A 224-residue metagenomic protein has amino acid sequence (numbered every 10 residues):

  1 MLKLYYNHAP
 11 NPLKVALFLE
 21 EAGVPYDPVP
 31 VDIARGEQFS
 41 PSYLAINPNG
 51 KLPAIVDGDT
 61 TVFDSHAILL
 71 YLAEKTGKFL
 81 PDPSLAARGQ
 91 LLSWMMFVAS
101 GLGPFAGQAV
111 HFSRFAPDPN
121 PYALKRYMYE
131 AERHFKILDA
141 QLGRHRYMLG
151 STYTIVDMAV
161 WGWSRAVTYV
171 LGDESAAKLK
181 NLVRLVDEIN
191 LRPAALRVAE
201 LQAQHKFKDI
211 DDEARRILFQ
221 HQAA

Functional and structural regions predicted by a protein language model:
M1-R126, D139: GST-like domain detector, emphasizing the conserved glutathione-binding G-site in the N-terminal thioredoxin-like
P28, P81, S151, V198-A199: A generic structural-conservation signal
D32, I155, Q202-H205: Short, solvent-exposed turn/loop segments enriched in Gly/Ser/Thr/Pro and often Arg
S40, R192-A195, D212: Polar helix-capping/helix-linker motif
A45, L191, E200: Phosphate-coordinating loops and pocket residues in cytosolic domains that bind phosphorylated ligands
I46-L52, T168, L218-H221: Short, structured secondary-structure boundary patches
A86, W94, V98-P193, R197 (+1 more regions): GST-like fold's C-terminal all-alpha helical module
Q202-A224: Acidic/histidine-enriched, glycine/proline-rich intrinsically disordered or flexible terminal extensions
